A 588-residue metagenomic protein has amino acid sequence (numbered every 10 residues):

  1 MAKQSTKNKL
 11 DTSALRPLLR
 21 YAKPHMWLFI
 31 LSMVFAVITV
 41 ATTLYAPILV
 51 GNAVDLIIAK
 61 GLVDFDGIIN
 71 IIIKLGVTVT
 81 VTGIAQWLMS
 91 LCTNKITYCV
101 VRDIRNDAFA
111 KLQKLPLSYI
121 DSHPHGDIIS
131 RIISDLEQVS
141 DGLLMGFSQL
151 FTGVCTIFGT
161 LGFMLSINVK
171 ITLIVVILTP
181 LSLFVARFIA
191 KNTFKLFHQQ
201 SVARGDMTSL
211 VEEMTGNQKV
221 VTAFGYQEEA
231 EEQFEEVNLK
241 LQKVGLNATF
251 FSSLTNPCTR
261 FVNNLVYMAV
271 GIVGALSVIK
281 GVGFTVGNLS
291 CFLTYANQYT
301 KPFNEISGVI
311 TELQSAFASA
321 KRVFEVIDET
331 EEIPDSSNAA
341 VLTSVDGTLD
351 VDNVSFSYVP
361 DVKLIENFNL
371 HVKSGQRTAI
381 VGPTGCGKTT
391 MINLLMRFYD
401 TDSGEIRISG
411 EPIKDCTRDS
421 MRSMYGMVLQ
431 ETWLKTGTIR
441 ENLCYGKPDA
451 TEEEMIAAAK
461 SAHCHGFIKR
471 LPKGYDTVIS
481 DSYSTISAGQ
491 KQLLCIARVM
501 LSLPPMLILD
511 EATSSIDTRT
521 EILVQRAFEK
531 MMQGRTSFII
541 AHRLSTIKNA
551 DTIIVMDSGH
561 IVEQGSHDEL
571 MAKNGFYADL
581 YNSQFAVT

Functional and structural regions predicted by a protein language model:
M1-T43, I58-L75, M89-T93, T97 (+10 more regions): Membrane-integrated ABC transporters
A2-K7, Y98, N106-S130, S134-L136 (+6 more regions): Short intracellular "coupling" helices and adjacent cytoplasmic loop segments at the cytosolic face of multi-pass
R16, W27-I48, N52, I71 (+6 more regions): Alpha-helical segments in transporter systems
P24, L28-A41, N52, K74 (+3 more regions): Transmembrane helices of ABC transporter permease
G61-D66, F163-I177, N247-K321, V326-I327: Helix-loop-helix
L117-S118, S134-L143, F147, C155 (+5 more regions): An intracellular "coupling" helix at the cytosolic face of ABC transporter transmembrane type-1 domains
D328, D335, L342-T588: ABC-type nucleotide-binding domain
